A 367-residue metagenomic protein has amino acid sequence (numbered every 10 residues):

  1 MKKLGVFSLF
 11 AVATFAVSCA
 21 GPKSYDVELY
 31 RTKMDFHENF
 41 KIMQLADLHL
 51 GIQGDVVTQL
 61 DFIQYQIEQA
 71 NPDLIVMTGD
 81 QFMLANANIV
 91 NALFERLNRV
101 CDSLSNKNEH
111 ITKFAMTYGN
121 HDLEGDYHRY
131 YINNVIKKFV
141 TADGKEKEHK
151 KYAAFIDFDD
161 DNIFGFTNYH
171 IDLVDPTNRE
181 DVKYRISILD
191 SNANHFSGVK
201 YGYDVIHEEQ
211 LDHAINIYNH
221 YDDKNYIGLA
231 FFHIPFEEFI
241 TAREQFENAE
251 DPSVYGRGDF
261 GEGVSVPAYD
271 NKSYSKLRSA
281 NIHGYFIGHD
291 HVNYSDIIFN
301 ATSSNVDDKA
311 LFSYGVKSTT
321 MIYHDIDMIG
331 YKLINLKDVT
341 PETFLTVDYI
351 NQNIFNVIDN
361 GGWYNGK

Functional and structural regions predicted by a protein language model:
A20-R96: N-terminal active-site segment of His-dependent metallophosphoesterases
Y25-D26, A92-D223, K276, F312 (+1 more regions): Extended active-site neighborhood of metal-dependent phosphoesterases/phosphodiesterases
L29-Y30, H170-D175, E180, K272-S275 (+1 more regions): Binuclear metal-dependent phosphoesterase catalytic core
N39-I52, K183-A193, F231, L311-K317: Active-site-proximal beta-strand elements of phosphoester/diester hydrolases
Q44-L60, F82-A92, Y131, F196-V205 (+2 more regions): Acidic/histidine-rich helix-loop elements that form or flank divalent-metal/phosphate-binding sites at the catalytic
G51-Q53, M83-N86, M116-H128, N194-S197 (+3 more regions): Active-site environment of divalent metal-dependent phosphoester hydrolases
D55-T58, G79-R99, L123-K145, A242 (+2 more regions): Metal-dependent catalytic neighborhoods of phosphoester/phosphodiester hydrolases
A70-L74, R179, R185-S187, V199-Y294: His/acidic metal-ligating clusters that form di-metal
